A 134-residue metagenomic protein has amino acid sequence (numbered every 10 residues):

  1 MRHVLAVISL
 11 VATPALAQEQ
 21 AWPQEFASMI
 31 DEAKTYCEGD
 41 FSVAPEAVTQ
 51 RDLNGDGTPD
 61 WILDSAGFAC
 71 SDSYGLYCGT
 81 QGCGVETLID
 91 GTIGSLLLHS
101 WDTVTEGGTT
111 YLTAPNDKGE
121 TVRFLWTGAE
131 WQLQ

Functional and structural regions predicted by a protein language model:
M1-I8: Sec-dependent signal peptide recognition, specifically the positively charged N-region followed immediately by
V4, Q18-A27, D31-E38, L98-Q134: Acidic, small-residue rich beta-repeat scaffolds with periodic aromatic anchors
A12-A17: N-terminal signal peptide c-region/cleavage motif recognized by signal peptidases
Y36-V48, S95-L98: A short, amphipathic edge element
E38-F41, S73-T80: Short consensus segments that form the blades of beta-propeller domains, in both extracellular/periplasmic
L53-A66, G107-P115: Acidic/hydrophobic-patterned starts of short beta strands in beta-sheet-rich repeat architectures
F68-S71: Short glycine/acidic-enriched loop and turn motifs that connect beta-strands
C83-D90: Beta-propeller blade signature
